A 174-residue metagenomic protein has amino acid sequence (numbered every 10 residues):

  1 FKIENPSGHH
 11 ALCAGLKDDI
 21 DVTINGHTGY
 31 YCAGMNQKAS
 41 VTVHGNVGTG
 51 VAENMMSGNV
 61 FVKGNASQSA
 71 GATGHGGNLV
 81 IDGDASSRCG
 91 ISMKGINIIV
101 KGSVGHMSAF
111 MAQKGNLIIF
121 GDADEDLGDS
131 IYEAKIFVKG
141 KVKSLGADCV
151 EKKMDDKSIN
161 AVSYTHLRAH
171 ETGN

Functional and structural regions predicted by a protein language model:
F1-D21: N-terminal segments that cap or nucleate solenoid repeat domains
H10-L16, T28-M35, G48-N54, S67-T73 (+4 more regions): Short, T/G/N/S-enriched strand-turn elements that build extracellular solenoid repeat scaffolds
L12, D18-I20, A39, G58 (+4 more regions): The right-handed parallel beta-helix/beta-solenoid scaffold, focusing on the short coil/turn and N-cap positions
G26-T28, Q37-V43: A glycine-rich, hydrophobic loop/mini-helix early in the fold
G77-D84, K94-D124: Long, polar low-complexity repeats
G128-A134, V138-L167: Short, surface-exposed interaction patches in beta-rich subdomains that mediate adhesion/assembly near membranes
H166-N174: Single conserved hydrophobic/aromatic residue that forms the stacking wall/gate of nucleotide- or nucleobase-binding
